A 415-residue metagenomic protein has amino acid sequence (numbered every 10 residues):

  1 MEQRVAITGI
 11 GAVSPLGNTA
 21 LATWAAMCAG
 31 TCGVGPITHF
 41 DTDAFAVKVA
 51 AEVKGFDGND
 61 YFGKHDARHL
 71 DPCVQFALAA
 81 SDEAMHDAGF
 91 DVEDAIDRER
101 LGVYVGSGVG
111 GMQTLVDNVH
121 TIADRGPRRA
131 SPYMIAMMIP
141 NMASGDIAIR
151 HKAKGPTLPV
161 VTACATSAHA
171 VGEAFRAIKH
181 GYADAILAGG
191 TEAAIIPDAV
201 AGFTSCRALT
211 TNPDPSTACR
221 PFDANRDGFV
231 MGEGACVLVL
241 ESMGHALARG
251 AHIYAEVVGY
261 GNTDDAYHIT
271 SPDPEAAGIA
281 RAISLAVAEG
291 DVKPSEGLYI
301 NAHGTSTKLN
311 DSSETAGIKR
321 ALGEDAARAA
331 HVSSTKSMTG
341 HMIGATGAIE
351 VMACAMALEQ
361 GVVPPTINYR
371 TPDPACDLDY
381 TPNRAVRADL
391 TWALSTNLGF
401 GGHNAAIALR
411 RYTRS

Functional and structural regions predicted by a protein language model:
M1-D66, G244-E256, M352-T366, R410-S415: ACP-dependent fatty acid/polyketide chain-elongation machinery
R4-T8, C32-G35, D214-G290, L298-Y299 (+1 more regions): Condensing-enzyme catalytic core mediating Claisen C-C bond formation in acyl metabolism
I7, A20-T23, C28-A163, T191-V200 (+1 more regions): Conserved beta-ketoacyl condensing-enzyme motif
G9, M27, S81, V103 (+11 more regions): Conserved small-residue
L21-A26, M112-P127, A177-H180, V200-P213 (+4 more regions): A glycine- and small-aliphatic-rich helix-loop capping segment at beta-alpha/alpha-beta transitions that lines
A77-F90, P140-S144, A148-E192, V230-A251 (+2 more regions): Active-site-proximal alpha-helical scaffold in enzymes
D124-S131, H169-G172, R176, E192-A248 (+4 more regions): Glycine-/small-residue-rich "gating" segment that lines the acyl/pantetheine channel and substrate pocket
Y182-D227, Y260-P274, G304-D311, R328-D379: Acyl-CoA/ACP chain-elongation machinery
